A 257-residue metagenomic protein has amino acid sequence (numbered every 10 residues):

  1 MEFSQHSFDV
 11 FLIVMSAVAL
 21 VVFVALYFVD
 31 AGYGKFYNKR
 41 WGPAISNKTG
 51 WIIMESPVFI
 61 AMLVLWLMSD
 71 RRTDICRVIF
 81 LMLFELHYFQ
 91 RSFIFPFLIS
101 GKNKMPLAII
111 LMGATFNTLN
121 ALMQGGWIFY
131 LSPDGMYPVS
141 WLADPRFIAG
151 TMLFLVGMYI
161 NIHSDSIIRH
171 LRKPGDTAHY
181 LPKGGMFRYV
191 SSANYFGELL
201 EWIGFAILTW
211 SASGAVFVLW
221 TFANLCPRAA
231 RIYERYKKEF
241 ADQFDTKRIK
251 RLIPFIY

Functional and structural regions predicted by a protein language model:
M1-A114, Y257: Membrane-helix and juxtamembrane interface regions of eukaryotic multi-pass membrane proteins
E2-V24, M62-T73, F116, P138-Y257: Hydrophobic transmembrane alpha-helices
V24-Y37, F89-F93, K102, G126-P133 (+3 more regions): Juxtamembrane interfacial secondary-structure elements that flank transmembrane helices in multi-pass membrane proteins
F97-G125, S132-P138, P174-Y180: Functional transmembrane or membrane-interface alpha-helices that line membrane-embedded catalytic, ligand-binding
